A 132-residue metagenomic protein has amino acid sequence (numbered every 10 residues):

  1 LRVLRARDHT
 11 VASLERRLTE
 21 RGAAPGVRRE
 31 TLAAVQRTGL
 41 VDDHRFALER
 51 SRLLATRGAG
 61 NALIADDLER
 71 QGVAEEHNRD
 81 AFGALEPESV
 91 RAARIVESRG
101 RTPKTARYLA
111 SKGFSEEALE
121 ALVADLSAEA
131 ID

Functional and structural regions predicted by a protein language model:
L1-D132: An alpha-helical, amphipathic repeat domain used for nucleic-acid recognition, typified by the mTERF helical solenoid
